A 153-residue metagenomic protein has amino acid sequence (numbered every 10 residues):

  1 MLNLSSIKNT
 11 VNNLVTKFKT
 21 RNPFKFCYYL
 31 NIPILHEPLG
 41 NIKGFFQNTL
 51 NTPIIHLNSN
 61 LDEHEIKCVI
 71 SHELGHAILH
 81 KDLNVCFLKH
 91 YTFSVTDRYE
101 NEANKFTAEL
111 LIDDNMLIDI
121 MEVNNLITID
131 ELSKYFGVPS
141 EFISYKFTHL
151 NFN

Functional and structural regions predicted by a protein language model:
M1-N153: Active-site hotspot residues in diverse enzymes, especially metal/ion-binding acidic/histidine motifs
